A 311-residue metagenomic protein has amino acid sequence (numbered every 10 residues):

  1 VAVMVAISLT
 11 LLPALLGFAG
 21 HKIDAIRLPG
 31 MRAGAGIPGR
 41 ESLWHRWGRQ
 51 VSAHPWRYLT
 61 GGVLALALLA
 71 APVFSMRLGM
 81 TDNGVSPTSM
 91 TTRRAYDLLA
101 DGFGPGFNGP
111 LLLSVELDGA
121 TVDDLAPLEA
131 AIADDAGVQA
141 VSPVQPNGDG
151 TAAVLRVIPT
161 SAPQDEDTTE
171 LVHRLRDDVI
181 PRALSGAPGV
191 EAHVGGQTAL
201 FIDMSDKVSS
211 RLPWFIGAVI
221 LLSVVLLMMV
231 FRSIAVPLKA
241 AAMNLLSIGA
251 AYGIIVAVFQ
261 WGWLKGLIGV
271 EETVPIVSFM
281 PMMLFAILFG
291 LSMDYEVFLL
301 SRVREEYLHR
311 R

Functional and structural regions predicted by a protein language model:
V1-G34: Transmembrane alpha-helices and their membrane-interface boundaries in multi-pass membrane transporters and channels
V1-M4, S8, G62-L69, I216-V230 (+3 more regions): Alpha-helical transmembrane segments of integral membrane proteins
A14-L15, A19, I23-A25, W56-T91 (+1 more regions): Transmembrane helices with small-residue packing motifs
A33-W44, V190-V194, R211: Short, membrane-interfacial amphipathic segments enriched in basic
H45-A53, L98: A short amphipathic helical element positioned immediately N-terminal to and/or at the very start of a transmembrane
S75-K265, V297: Structured non-transmembrane domains adjacent to transmembrane bundles in polytopic membrane proteins
W263-G290: Loop-to-helix entry region at the N-terminal start of transmembrane alpha-helices in multi-pass membrane transporters
I287-R311: Cytosolic juxtamembrane regions of multi-pass inner-membrane proteins
